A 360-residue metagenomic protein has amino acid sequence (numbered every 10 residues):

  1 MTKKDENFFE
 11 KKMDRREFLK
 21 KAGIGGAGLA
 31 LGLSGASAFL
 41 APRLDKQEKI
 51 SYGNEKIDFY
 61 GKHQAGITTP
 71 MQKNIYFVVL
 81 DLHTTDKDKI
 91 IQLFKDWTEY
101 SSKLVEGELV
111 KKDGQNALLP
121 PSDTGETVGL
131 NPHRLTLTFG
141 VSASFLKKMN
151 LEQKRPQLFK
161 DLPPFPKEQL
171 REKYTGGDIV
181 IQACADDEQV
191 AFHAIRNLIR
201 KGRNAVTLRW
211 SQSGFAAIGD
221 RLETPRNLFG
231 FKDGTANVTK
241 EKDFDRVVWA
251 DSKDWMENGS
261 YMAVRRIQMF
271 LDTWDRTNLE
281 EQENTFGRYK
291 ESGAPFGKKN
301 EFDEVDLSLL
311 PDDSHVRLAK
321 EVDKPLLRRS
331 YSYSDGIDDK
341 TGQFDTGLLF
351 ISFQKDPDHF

Functional and structural regions predicted by a protein language model:
M1-E17: N-terminal secretory signal peptides
K20-A36, D45-F360: Long, histidine/aromatic-enriched segments associated with O2/redox biology
